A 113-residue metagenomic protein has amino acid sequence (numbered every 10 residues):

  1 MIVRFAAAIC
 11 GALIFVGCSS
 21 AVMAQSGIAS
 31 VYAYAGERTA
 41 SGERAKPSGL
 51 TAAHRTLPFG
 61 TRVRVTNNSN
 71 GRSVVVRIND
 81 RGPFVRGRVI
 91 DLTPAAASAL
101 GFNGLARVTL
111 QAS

Functional and structural regions predicted by a protein language model:
I2-S113: Secreted/periplasmic proteins
